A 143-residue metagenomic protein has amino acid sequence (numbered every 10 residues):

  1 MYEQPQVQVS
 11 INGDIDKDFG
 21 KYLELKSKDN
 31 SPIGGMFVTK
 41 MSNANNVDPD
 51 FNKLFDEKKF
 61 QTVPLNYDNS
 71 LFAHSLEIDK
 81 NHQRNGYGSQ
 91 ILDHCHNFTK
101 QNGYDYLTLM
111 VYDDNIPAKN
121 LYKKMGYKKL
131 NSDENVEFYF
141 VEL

Functional and structural regions predicted by a protein language model:
M1-I15: Conserved N-terminal entry element of GNAT/NAT acetyltransferase domains
G20-M36, F51: Conserved beta-hairpin
F37-L71: Conserved acyl-donor/pantetheine-binding loop and adjacent beta-alpha core of acyl/acetyltransferases and related
N69-L71, T99-M110: Conserved GNAT acetyl-CoA-binding A-motif
K80-Q83, L109-K119, N135-E142: Conserved beta-strand-loop-alpha-helix junction that forms the acyl-donor binding cleft
H82, G86-H94: Conserved acetyl-CoA pyrophosphate-binding loop and the N-cap/start of the following alpha-helix in GNAT-like
S89, Q101, D113-N131: Conserved active-site alpha-helix within GNAT-family acetyltransferase domains
